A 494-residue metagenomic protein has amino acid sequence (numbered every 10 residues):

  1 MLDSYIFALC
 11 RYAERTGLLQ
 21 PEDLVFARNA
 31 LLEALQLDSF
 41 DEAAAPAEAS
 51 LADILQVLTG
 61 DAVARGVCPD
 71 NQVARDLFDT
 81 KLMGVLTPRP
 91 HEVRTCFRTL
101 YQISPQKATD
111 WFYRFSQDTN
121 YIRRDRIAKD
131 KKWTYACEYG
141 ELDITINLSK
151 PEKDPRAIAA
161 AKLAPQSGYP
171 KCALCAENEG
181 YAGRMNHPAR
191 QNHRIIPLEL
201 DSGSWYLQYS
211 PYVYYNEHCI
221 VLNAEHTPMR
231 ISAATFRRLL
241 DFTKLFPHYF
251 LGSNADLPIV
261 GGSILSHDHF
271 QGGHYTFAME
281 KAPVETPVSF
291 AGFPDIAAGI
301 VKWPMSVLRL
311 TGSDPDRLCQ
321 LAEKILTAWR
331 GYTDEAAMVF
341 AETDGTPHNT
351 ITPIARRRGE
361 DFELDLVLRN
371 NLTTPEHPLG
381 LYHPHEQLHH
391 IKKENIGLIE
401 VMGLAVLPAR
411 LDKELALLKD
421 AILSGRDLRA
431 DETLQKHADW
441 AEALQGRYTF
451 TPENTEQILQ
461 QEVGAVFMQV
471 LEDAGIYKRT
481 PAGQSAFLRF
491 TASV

Functional and structural regions predicted by a protein language model:
M1-V221, E225-P228, P304, L318-A322 (+2 more regions): Active-site microenvironments that recognize anionic phosphate/pyrophosphate groups
Y169, I264-D268, T276, G292-D295 (+3 more regions): Short alpha-helical interface elements
N192-R194, A224-L251: Helical scaffold of the NTase/Pol beta-like nucleotidyltransferase catalytic core
L207, L251, D268-F270: Hydrophobic faces of well-ordered beta-strands that scaffold small-molecule active sites in alpha/beta enzyme cores
E217-N223, G261-F277, V367: Histidine-centered divalent-metal-coordination microenvironment in nucleic-acid enzymes
A234, T243-S263, G272-T333: Catalytic or ion-translocation cores adjacent to nucleophile or general acid/base/metal-coordination motifs in diverse
P258-S266, D344-T350: Beta-rich nucleic-acid/ligand-interaction surfaces
